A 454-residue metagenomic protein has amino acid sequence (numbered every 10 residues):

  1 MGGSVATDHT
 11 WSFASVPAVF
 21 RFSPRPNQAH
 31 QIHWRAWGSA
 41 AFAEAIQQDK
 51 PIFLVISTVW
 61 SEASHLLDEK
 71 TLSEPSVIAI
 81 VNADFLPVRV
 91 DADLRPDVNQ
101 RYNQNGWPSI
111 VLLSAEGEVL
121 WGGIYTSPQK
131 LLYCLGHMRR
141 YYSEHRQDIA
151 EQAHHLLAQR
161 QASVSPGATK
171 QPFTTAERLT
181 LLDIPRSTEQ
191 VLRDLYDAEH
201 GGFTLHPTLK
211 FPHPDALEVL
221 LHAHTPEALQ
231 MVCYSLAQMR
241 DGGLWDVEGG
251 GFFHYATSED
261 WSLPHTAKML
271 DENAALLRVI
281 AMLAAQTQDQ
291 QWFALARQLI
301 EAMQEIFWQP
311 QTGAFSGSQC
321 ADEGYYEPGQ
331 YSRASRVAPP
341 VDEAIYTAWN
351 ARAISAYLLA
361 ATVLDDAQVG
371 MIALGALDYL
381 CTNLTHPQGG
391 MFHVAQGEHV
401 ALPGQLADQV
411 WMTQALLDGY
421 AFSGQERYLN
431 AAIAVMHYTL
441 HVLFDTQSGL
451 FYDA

Functional and structural regions predicted by a protein language model:
M1-G3, A454: Accessible peptide chain termini
G3-Q48: N-terminal leader/targeting and pre-domain segments
W11, V19-A29, V55-S57, E62-L66 (+4 more regions): Glycan-recognition and catalytic cores of secretory/periplasmic carbohydrate-active enzymes
F42-P51, D68-R89: Conserved helix-turn-beta segment immediately C-terminal to the redox Cys motif in thioredoxin-like folds
D91-D93: Conserved acidic residues
